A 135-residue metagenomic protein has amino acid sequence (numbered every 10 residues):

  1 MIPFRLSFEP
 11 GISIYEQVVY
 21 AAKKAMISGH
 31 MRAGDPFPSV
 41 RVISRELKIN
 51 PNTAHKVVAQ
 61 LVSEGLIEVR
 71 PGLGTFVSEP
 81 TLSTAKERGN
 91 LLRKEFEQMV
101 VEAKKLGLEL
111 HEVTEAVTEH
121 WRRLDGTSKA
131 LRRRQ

Functional and structural regions predicted by a protein language model:
M1-P36, V42, N90-K94, V100-Q135: Extreme N-terminal segment that seeds HTH/winged-HTH DNA-binding domains in transcriptional regulators
P10-Q17, N50-A59, R70-V77: Short, mixed-charge, low-aromatic patches
I27, R32, S63, R70-G72: Short glycine/serine/threonine-biased micro-segments
P36-E68: N-terminal helix-turn-helix
F37, L66-T81: Short, Lys/Arg-rich nucleic-acid/phosphate-binding segment
L82-E87: Terminal helix-turn-helix DNA-binding modules in bacterial transcription factors
